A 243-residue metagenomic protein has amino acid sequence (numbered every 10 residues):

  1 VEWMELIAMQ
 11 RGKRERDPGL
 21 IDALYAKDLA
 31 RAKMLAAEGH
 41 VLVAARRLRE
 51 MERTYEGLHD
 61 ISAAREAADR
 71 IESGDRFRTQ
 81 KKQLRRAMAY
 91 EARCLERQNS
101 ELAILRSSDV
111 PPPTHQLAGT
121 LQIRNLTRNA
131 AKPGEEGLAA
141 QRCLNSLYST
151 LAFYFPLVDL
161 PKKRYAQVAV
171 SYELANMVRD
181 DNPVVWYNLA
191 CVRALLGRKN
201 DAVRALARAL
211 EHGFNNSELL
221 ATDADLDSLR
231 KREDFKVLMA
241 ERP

Functional and structural regions predicted by a protein language model:
E2-V170: Alpha/beta-hydrolase-fold serine-hydrolase catalytic core, especially in secreted/extracellular enzymes
A26, T150, V184, E218-L219: Start-of-helix register in tetratricopeptide repeats
M51, L174-A175, R208-A209: Canonical positions in the second alpha-helix
D60-A64, V185, L219: TPR alpha-solenoid repeat register
A64-A67, N188, T222-D223: Canonical tetratricopeptide repeat
D159, S171, W186-R193, A205: TPR/Sel1-like alpha-solenoid repeat signature
